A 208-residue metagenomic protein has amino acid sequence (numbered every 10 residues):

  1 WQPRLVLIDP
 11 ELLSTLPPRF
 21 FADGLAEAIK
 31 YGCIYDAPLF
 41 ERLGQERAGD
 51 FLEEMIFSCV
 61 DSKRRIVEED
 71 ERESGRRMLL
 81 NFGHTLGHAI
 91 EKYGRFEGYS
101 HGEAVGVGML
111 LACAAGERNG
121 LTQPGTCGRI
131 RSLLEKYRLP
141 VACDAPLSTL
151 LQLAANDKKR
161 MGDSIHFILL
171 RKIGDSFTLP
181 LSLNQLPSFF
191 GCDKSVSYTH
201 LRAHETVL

Functional and structural regions predicted by a protein language model:
W1-G44: A glycine/threonine-rich phosphate-anchoring loop and its flanking beta-alpha core in nucleotide/phosphate-binding
R4-V6, E103-A104, H166-F167: Structural motif
P38-S148: Active-site segments that bind and position negatively charged phosphate/pyrophosphate groups
Y137-S182: Phosphate/ribose-recognition catalytic cores of enzymes acting on nucleotide-derived substrates
F189: C-terminal binding/interaction regions
H200-L208: Single conserved hydrophobic/aromatic residue that forms the stacking wall/gate of nucleotide- or nucleobase-binding
